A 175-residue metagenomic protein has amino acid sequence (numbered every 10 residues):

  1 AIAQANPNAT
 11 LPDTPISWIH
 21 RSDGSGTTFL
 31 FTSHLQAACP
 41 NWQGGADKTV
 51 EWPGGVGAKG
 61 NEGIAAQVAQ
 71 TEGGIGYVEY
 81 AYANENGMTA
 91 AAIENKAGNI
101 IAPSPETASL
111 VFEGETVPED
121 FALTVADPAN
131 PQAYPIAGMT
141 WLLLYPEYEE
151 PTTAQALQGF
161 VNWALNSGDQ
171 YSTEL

Functional and structural regions predicted by a protein language model:
A1-L175: Flexible loop/hinge segments at secondary-structure junctions
